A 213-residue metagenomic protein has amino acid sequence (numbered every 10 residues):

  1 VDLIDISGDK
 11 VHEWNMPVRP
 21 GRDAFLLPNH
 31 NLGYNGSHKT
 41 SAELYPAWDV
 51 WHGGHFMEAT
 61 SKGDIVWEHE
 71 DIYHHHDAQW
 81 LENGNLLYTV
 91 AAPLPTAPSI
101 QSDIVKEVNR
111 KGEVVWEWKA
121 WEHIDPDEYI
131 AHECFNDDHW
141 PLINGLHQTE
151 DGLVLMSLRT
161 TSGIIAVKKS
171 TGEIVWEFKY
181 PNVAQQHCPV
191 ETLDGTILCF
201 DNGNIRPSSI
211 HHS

Functional and structural regions predicted by a protein language model:
V1-S213: Histidine-/acidic-rich catalytic cores in large beta-rich domains
